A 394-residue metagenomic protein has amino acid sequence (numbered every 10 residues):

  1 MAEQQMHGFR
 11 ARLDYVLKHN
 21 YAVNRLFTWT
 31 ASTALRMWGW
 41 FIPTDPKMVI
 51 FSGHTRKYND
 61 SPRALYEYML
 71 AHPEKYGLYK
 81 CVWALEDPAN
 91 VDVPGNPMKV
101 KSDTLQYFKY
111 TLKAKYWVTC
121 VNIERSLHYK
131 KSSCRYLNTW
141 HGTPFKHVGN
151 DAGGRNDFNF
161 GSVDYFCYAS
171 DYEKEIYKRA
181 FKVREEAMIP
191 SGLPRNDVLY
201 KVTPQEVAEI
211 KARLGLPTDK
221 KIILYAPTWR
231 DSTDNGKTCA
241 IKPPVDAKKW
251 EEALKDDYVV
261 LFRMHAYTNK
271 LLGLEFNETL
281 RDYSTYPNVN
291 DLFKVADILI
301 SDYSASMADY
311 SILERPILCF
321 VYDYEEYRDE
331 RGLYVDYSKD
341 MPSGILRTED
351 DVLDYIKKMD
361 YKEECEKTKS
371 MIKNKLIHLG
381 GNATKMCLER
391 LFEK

Functional and structural regions predicted by a protein language model:
M1-T55: Membrane-proximal basic amphipathic "stem/tether" segments
A2-R10, D14-K18, R347-K394: C-terminal amphipathic helix plus adjacent low-complexity, charged tail appended to glycosyltransferase catalytic
D14-K18, A22-S32, T143-G149, G153 (+2 more regions): A nucleotide-sugar donor-handling region in carbohydrate enzymes
K47-K201: Active-site and donor-binding regions of nucleotide-sugar-utilizing enzymes
D60-Y68, P194-G273, L346-T348, A383-K385: Conserved catalytic-core segment of nucleotide-activated headgroup transferases in glycan assembly
K101-Y116, A266-A308: Donor nucleotide-activated moiety binding/catalytic core segment of transferases that use nucleotide-activated donors
Y116-W140, P144, Y286-R331: A donor-sugar binding/catalytic signature common to diverse glycosyltransferases and related nucleotide-sugar
E275-E278, A305-K375: Catalytic binding pocket for nucleotide-activated donors in carbohydrate/polymer assembly enzymes
